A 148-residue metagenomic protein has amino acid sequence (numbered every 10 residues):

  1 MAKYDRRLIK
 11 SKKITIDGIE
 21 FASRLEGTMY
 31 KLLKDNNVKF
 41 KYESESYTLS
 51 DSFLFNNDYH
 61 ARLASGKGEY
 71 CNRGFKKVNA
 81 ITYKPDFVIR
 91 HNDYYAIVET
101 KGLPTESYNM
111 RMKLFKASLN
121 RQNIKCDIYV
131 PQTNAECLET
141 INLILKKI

Functional and structural regions predicted by a protein language model:
M1-I148: Electrostatic, structured charged patches in enzyme active sites and in nucleic-acid/phosphate-binding
